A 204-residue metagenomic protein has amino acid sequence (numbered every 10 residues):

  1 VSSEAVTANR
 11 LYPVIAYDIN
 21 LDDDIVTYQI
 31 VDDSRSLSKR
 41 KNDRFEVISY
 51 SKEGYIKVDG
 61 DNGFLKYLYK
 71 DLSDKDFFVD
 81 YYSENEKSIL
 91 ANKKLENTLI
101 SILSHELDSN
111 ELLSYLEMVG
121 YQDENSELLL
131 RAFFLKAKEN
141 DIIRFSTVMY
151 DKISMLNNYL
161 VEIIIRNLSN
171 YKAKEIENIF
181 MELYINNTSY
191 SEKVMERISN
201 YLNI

Functional and structural regions predicted by a protein language model:
V6-Y17: Conserved beta-strand/loop element in small beta-rich adapter and peptidoglycan-binding domains
L21-Q29: Short aromatic-glycine-enriched beta-strand elements
I30-S38: Short edge-strand/loop segments of extracellular domains
L37-T98: Intrinsically disordered, low-complexity, charged/polar segments
K70-K75, E84, S88, S101 (+5 more regions): Surface-exposed polar/charged interaction patches
I100-H105, S114-Y121, E127-E139, D151-S154 (+3 more regions): Structural detector for internal amphipathic alpha-helices that build alpha-solenoid repeat scaffolds
N110, S114, N140-V148, E177-L183: Short sequence/structural elements of tandem HEAT/ARM alpha-solenoid repeats
